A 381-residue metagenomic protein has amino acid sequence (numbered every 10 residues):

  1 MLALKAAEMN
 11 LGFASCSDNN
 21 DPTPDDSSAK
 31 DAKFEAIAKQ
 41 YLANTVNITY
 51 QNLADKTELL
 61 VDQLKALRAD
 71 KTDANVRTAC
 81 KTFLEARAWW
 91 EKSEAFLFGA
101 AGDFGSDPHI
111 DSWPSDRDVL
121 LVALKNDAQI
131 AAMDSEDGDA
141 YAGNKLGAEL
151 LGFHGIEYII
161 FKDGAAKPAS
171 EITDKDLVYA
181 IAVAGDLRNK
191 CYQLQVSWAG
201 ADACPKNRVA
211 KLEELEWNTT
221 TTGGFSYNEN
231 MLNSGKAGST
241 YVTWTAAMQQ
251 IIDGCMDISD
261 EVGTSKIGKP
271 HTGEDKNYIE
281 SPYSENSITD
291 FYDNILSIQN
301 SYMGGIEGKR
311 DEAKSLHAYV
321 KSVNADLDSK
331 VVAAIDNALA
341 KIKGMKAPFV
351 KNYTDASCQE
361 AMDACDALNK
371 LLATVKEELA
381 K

Functional and structural regions predicted by a protein language model:
M1-L2: Bacterial N-terminal signal peptides that target proteins for export
A7-M9: Sec-dependent N-terminal signal peptides of Gram-positive bacterial secreted proteins and lipoproteins
L11-S15: C-terminal motif of bacterial Sec signal peptides marking the signal peptidase cleavage site
S17-N20: Bacterial signal peptide processing site
P24-K381: Mature extracytoplasmic or organellar-lumen-exposed domains after removal of signal/transit peptides
